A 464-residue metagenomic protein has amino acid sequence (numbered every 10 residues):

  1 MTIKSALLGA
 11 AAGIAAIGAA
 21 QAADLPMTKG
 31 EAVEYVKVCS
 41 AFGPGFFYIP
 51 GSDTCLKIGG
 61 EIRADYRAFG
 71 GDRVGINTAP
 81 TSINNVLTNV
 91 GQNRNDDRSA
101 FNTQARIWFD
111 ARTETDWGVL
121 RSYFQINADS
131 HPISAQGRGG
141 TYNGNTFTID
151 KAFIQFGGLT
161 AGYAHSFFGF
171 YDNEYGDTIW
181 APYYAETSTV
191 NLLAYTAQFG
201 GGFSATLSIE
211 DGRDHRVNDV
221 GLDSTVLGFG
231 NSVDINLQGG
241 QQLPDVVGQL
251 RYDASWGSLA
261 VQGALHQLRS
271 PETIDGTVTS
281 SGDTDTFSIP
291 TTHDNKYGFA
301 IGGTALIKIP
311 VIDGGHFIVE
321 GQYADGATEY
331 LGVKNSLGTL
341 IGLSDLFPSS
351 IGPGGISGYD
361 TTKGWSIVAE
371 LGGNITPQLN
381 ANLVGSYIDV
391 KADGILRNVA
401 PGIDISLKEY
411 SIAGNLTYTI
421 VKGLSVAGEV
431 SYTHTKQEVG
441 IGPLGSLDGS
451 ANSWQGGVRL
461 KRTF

Functional and structural regions predicted by a protein language model:
M1-D65, G70, G75: N-terminal periplasmic/intermembrane-space "pro-region" immediately following the signal or transit peptide
K4, A20, S450-F464: Outer-membrane beta-barrel "beta-signal"
L25, G45-G70, T78, S82 (+7 more regions): Outer membrane beta-barrel
G60, S122-F124, L159-Y163, L207 (+7 more regions): Membrane-embedded beta-strand positions of outer-membrane beta-barrel proteins
F69-R73, I133-G137, F170-N173, D214-D219 (+4 more regions): Outer-membrane beta-barrel proteins
R98-N102, G144-T146, A185-T187, G240-L243 (+4 more regions): Short sequence motifs at beta-strands and strand-loop junctions characteristic of Gram-negative outer-membrane
R106-W108, K151, L192, V247-Q249 (+5 more regions): Membrane-embedded beta-strand positions in outer-membrane beta-barrel channels/transporters
S255-G414: Detector for outer-membrane/organellar transmembrane beta-barrel domains, recognizing the amphipathic beta-strand
